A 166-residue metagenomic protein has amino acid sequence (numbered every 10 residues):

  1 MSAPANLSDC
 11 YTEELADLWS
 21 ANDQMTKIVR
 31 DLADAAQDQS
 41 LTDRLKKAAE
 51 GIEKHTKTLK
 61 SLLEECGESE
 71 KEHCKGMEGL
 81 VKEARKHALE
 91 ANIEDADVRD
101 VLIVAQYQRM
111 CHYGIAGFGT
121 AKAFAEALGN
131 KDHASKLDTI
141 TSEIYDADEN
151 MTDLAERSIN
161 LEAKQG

Functional and structural regions predicted by a protein language model:
M1-G166: Amphipathic alpha-helical hairpins
